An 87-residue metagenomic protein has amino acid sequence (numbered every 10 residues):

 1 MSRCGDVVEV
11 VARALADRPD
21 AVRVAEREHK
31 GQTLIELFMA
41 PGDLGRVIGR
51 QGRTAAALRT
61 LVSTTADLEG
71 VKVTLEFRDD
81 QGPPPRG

Functional and structural regions predicted by a protein language model:
M1-L44, A56-G87: RNA-contacting regions in translation and RNA-metabolism proteins, encompassing KH/S1 modules where present
I48-G52: Glycine-centered tight-turn and secondary-structure capping sites
